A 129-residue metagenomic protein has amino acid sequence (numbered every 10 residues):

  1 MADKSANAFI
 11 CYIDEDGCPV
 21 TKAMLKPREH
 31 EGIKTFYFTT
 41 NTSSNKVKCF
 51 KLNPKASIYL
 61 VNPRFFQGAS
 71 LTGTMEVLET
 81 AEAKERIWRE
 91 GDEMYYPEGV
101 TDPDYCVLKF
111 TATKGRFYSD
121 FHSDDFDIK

Functional and structural regions predicted by a protein language model:
M1-E15, A56-L60: A short, Trp-centered hydrophobic/proline-enriched beta-strand micro-motif
D3, L52-A56, R89, E93: Short, intrinsically disordered, mixed-charge
K4-A6, P19-K22, A69, T101-D104: Short, basic and Ser/Thr-rich N-terminal targeting/leader segments
S5-N7, K34-F36, N53-A56, P103-Y105 (+1 more regions): Short, surface-exposed beta-edge/turn micro-motifs
A8-F38: N-terminal leader/targeting helix
D16-P19, F65-Q67, V100, Y118: Short glycine/serine/proline-enriched coil/turn segments at secondary-structure junctions
P27-F65: A short mixed-secondary-structure module that forms the rim of ligand-binding clefts
S70-K129: Charged, gly/pro-rich active-site loop segments
